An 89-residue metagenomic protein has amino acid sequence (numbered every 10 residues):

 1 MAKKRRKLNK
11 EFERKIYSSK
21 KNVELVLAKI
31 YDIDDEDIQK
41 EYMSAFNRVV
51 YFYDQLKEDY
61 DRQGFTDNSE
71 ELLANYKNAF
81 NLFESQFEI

Functional and structural regions predicted by a protein language model:
M1-K7, L82-I89: Short acidic DE-rich linear segments
K4-D37: N-terminal acidic leader/helix
N9, V26-A28, S44, K57 (+2 more regions): Compositionally biased amphipathic helical and low-complexity segments enriched in hydrophobic
Y17-S18, N68, E84: Intrinsically disordered, low-complexity segments enriched in Ser/Pro/Gly/Ala and basic residues
L27, D34, V50-K57, F80-F87: A structural signal for well-ordered alpha-helices, especially hydrophobic packing surfaces of coiled-coils
E36-Y76: Acidic, low-complexity, intrinsically disordered interaction modules
